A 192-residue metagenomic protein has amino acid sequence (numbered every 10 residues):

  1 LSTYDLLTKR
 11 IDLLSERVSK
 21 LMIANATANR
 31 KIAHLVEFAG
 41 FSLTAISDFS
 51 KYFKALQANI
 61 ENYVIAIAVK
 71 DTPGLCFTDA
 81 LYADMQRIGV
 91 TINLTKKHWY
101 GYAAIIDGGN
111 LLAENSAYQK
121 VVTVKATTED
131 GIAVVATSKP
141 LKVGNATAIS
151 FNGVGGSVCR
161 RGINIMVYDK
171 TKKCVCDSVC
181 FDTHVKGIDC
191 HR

Functional and structural regions predicted by a protein language model:
L1-S2, R192: Accessible peptide chain termini
I11, I23, H34-R192: Short acidic-hydrophobic catalytic motif
